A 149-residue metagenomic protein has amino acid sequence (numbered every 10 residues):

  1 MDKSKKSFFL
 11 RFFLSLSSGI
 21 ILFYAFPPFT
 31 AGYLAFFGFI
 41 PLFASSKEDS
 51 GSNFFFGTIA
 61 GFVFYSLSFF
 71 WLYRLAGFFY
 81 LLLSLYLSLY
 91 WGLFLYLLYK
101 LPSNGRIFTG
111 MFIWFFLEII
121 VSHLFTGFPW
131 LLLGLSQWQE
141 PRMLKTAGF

Functional and structural regions predicted by a protein language model:
D2-F149: Membrane-embedded alpha-helical bundles of multi-pass enzymes that act on lipidic or dolichyl-linked glycan substrates
